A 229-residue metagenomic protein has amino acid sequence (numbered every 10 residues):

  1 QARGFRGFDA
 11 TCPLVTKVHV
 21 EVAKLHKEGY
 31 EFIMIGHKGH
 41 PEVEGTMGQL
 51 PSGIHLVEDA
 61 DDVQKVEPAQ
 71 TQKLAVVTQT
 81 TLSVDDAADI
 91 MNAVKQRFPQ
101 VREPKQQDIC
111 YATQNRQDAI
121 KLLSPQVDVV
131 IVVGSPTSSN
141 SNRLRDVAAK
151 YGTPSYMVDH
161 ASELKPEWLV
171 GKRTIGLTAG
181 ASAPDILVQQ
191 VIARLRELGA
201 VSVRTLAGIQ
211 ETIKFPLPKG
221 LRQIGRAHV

Functional and structural regions predicted by a protein language model:
Q1-A179, D185-R226: The feature marks the mature, well-folded catalytic cores of soluble enzymes
